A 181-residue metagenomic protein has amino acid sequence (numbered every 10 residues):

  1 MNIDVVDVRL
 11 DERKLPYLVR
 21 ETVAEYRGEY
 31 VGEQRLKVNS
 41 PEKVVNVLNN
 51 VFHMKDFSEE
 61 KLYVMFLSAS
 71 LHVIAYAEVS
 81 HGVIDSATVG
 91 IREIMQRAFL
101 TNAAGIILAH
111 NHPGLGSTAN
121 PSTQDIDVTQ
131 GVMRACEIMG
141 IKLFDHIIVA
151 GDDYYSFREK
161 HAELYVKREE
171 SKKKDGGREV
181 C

Functional and structural regions predicted by a protein language model:
M1-A87: Domain-start "cap" segments at the beginnings of catalytic or binding domains
M1-G28, S80, I84-G176: Active-site-proximal loop/helix of nucleotide/amide-processing enzymes and allied scaffolds
R178-C181: Non-Sec secretion/translocation targeting segments of pathogen effectors
